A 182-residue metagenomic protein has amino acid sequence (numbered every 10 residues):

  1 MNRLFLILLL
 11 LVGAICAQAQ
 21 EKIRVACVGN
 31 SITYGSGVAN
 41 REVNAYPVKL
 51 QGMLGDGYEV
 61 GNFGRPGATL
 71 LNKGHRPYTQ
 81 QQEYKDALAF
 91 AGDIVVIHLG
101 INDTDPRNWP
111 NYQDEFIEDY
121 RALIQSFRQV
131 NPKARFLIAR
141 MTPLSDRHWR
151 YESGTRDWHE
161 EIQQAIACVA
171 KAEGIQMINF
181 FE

Functional and structural regions predicted by a protein language model:
M1-Q20: Bacterial Sec-dependent N-terminal signal peptides
F5, P47, I124: Generic structural marker for isolated residues within well-ordered, non-membrane alpha-helices of soluble domains
L11, G52-L54, G64, R128 (+1 more regions): A generic structural signal for short, solvent-exposed coil/turn residues that cap or connect secondary-structure
V12-G13, N40, S145: Alpha-helical transmembrane segments and their juxtamembrane interfaces
Q20, Y78-E182: Alpha-helical cap/lid subdomain in secreted, periplasmic, or secretory-pathway luminal O-acyl-processing enzymes
K22-C27, I32-E118: Conserved SGNH/GDSL esterase-like catalytic core that processes O-acyl groups on lipids and polysaccharides
